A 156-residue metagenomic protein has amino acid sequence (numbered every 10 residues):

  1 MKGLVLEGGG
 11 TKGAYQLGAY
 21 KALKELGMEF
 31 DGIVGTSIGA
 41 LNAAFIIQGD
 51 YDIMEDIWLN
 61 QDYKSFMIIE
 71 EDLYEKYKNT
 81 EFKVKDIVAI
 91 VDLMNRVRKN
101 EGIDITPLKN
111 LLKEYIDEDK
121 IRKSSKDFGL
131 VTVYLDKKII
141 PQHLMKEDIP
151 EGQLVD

Functional and structural regions predicted by a protein language model:
M1-K2, K126: Short coil/turn segments at beta-strand junctions that form active-site/ligand-binding loops
K2-G3, G10-L112, Q142-D156: Patatin-like phospholipase
G8-T11, D136: Short polar catalytic/cofactor-binding loops
S65-E71, I116-G129: A short alpha-helix-loop-beta-strand transition element characteristic of N-terminal alpha/beta dinucleotide-binding
I121-D156: Active-site gating loop/helix substructures
